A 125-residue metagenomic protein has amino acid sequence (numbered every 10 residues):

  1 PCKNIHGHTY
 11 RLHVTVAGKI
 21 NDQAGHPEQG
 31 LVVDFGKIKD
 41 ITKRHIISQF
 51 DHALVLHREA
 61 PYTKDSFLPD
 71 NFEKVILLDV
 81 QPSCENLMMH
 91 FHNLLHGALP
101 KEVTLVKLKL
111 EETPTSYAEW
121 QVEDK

Functional and structural regions predicted by a protein language model:
P1-K125: Charge-rich, low-complexity N-terminal segments
